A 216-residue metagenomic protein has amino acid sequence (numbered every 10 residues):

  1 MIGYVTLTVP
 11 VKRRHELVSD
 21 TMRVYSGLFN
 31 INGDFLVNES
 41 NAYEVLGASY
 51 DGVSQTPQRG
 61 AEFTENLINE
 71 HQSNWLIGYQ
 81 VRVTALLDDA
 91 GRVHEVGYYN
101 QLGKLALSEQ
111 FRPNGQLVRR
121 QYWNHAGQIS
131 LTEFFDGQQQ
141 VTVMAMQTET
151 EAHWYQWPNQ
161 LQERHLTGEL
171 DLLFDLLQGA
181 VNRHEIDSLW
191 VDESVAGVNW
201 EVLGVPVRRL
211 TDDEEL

Functional and structural regions predicted by a protein language model:
M1-Q58, D136-L216: Long terminal segments
T64-L170: Repetitive, compositionally biased segments used for assembly/scaffolding
